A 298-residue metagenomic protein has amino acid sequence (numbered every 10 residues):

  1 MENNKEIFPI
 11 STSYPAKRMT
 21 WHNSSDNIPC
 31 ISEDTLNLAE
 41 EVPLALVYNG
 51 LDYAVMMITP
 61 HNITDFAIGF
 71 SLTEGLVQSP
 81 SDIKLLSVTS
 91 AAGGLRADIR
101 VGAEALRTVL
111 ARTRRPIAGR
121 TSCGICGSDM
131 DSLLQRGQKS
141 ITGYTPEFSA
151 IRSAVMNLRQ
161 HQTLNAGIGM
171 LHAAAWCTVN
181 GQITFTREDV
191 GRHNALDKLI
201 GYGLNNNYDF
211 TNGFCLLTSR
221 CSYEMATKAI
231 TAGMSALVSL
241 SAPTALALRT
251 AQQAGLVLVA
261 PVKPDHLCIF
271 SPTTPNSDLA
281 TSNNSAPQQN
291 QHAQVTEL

Functional and structural regions predicted by a protein language model:
E2-A174, T178-V179, I183-F185: Intrinsically disordered, low-complexity regions enriched in acidic/Ser/Thr/Pro/Gln residues
K5, N23-I31, T274-E297: Intrinsically disordered, low-complexity terminal tails and inter-domain linkers enriched for S/T/G/P/D/E
D65-A67, T108, A195-K198, A280-T281: A short, polar/proline- and glycine-enriched secondary-structure boundary/capping micro-motif
F70-L72, S79-I83, A91, C123-C126 (+6 more regions): Glycine-rich loops and low-complexity Gly/Arg-rich segments that provide flexible linkers or classic glycine-based
P146-S149, V190, T296: Short coil/turn linker and secondary-structure boundary residues
N157-T218, M225: A mid-sequence, solvent-exposed acidic-amphipathic segment
H193-D278, S285, E297-L298: Feature captures the catalytic cores and cofactor-binding loops of soluble hydro-lyases/lyases that act on carboxylate
